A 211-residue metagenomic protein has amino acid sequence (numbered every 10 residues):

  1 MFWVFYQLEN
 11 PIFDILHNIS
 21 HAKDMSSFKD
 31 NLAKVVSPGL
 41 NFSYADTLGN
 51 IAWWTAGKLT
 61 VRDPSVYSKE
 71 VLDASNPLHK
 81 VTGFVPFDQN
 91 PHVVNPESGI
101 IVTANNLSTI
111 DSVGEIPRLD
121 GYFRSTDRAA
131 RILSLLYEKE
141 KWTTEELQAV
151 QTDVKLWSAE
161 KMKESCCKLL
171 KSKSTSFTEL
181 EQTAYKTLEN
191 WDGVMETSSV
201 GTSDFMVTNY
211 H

Functional and structural regions predicted by a protein language model:
M1-E70: Gly/Pro-rich turn-and-neighbor structural signature
D46-H211: Long, compositionally biased non-active-site segments enriched in small/hydrophobic residues and glycine
